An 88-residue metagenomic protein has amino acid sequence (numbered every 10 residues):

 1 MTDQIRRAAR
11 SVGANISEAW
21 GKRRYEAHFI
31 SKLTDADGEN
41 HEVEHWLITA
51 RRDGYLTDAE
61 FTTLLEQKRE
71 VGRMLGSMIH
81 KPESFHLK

Functional and structural regions predicted by a protein language model:
M1-K88: Amphipathic alpha-helical assembly/interaction segments
